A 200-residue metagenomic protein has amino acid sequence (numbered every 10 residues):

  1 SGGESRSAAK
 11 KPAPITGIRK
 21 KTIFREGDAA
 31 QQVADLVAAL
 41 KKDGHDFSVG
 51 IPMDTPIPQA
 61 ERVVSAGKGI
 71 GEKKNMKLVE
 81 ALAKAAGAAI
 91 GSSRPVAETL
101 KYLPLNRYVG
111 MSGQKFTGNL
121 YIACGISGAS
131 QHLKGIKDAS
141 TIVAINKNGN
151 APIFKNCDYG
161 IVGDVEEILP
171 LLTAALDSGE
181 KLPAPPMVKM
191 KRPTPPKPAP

Functional and structural regions predicted by a protein language model:
S1-P200: N-terminal glycine-rich FAD/FM-binding segment characteristic of electron-transfer flavoproteins
